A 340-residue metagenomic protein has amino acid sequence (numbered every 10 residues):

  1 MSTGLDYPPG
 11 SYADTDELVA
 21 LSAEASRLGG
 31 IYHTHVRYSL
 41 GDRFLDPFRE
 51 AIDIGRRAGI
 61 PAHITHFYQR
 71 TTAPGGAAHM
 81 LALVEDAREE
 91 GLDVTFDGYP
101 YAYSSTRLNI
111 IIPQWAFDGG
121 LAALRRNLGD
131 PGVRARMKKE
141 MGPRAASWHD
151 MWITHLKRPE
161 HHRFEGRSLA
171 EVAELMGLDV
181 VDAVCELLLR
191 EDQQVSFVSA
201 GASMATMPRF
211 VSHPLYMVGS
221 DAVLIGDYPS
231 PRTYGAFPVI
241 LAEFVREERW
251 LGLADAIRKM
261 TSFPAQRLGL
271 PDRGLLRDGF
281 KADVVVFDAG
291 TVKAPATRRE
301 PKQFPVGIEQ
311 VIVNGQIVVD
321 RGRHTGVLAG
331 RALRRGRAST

Functional and structural regions predicted by a protein language model:
M1, L18-L21, A25, Y32-V36 (+6 more regions): Extended, hydrophobic alpha-helical segments in both membrane/secreted and soluble proteins
M1-D6, S11-L18, S22-A23, I52-R56 (+2 more regions): Active-site neighborhoods of metal-dependent hydrolases
S2, H33, P61-H63, T95 (+5 more regions): Structured core elements
G29-I31, G59, G91-D93, W148 (+4 more regions): Active-site lining segments that contact anionic ligands and/or coordinate catalytic metals
H35, D97, G177, D221 (+5 more regions): Divalent metal-coordination and catalytic microenvironments
T65-F67, G98, C185-E186, D255-K259 (+1 more regions): Beta-strand segments within the central parallel beta-sheet cores of soluble alpha/beta enzyme folds
D130, R209-L215, S220-D221, V285-L333: C-terminal cap of metal-dependent C-N hydrolases
A170, V195-M207, E248, G252-I257 (+1 more regions): Acidic, glycine-enriched loop/beta-strand segments at the rims of small-molecule binding/catalytic pockets
